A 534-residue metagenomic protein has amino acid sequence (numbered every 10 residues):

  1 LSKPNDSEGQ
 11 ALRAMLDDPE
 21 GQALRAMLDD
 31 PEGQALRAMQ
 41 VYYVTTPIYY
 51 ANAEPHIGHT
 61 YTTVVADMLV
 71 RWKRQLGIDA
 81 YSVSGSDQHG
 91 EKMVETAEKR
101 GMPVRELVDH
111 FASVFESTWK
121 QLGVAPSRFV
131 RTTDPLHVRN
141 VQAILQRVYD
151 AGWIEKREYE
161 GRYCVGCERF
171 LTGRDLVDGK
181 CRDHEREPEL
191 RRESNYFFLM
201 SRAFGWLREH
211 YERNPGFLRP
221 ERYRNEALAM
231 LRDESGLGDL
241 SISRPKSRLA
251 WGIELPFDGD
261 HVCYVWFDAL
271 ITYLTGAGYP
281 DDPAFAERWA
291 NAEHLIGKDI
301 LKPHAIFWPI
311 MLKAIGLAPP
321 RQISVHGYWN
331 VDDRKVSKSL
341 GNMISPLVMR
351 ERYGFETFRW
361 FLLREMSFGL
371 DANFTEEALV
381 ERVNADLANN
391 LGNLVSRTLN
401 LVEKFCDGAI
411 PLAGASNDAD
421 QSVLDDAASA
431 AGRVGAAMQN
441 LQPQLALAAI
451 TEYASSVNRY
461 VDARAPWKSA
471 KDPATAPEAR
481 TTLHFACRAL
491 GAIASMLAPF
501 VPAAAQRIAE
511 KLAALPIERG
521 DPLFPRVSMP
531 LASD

Functional and structural regions predicted by a protein language model:
L1-L16, E20-L28, E32-V41, Y81 (+7 more regions): Basic, alpha-helical terminal appendages of large translation-related enzymes
S2-E32, L36-R224, L237: N-terminal, positively charged nucleic-acid-binding surface of large information/translation enzymes
M39-S84, L136-N140, L190-K404, A448-I450: Structured secondary-structure scaffolds
M68, E106-S117, N390-R397, S429 (+2 more regions): A non-catalytic, amphipathic alpha-helix used as a structural packing/dimerization or gating element in enzyme scaffolds
H89, N342, A372, D426-A430 (+1 more regions): N-terminal alpha-helical segment
P135-Q142, V165, S201, E221 (+10 more regions): An alpha-helix initiation/capping motif
N140-R147, A269-T272, N390-L401, R433 (+3 more regions): Alpha-helical scaffold segments in carbohydrate-active enzymes
L301, L362-E365, G369, T375-A378 (+4 more regions): Active-site-proximal binding-pocket segments
